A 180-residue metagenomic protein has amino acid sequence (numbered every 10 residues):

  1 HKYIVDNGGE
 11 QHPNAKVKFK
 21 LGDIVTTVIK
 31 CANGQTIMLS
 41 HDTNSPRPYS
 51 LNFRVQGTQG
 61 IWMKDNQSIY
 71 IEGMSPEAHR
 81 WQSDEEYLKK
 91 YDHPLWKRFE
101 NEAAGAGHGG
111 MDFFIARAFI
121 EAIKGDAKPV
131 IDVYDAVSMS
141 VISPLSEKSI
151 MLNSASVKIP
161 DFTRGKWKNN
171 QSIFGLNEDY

Functional and structural regions predicted by a protein language model:
K2-G22, T26-C31, Q59-I131, K168-Y180: C-terminal glycine/acidic-rich active-site capping loop/insertion
L39-Y49, A104-G107: Glycine-rich phosphate/pyrophosphate-binding beta-alpha loops
T43-P46, G60-I61, R164: Short, solvent-exposed loop/turn segments at secondary-structure junctions
G107, M111-I115, I142-N153: Stable alpha-helical structural segments in soluble proteins, enriched in small hydrophobic residues
K148-G165, G175-Y180: C-terminal capping/lid region of NAD(P)-dependent oxidoreductase domains
